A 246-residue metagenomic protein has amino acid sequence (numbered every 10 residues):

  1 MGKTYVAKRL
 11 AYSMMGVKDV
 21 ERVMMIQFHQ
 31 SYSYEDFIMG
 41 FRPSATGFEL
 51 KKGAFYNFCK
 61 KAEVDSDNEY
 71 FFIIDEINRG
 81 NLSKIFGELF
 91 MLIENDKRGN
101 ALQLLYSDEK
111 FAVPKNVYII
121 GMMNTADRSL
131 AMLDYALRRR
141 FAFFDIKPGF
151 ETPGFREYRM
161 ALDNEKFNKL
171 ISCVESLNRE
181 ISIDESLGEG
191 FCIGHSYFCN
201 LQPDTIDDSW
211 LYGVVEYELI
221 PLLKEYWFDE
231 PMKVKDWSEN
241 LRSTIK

Functional and structural regions predicted by a protein language model:
M1-L187, Q202-Y217, P221, E225-K246: AAA+ P-loop NTPase catalytic core and its hallmark functional loops
Y197-C199: Helical subdomain adjoining the active site within ATP-dependent kinase catalytic cores
